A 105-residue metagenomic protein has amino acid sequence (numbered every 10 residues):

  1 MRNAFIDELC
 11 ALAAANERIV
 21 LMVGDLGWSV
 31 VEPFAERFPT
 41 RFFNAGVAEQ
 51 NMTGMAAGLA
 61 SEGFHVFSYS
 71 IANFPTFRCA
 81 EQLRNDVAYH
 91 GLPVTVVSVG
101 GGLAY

Functional and structural regions predicted by a protein language model:
M1-Y105: Thiamine diphosphate
